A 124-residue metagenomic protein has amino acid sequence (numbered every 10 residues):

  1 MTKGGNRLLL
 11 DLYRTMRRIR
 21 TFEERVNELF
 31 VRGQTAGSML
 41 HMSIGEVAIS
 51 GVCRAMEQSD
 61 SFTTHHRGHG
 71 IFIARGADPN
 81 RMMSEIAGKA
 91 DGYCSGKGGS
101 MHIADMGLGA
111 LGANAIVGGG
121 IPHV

Functional and structural regions predicted by a protein language model:
M1-G37: Cofactor-/ligand-binding subdomain signature composed of acidic, glycine-rich, tryptophan-containing flexible loops
E24-V124: Cofactor-binding active-site loop characterized by glycine-rich and histidine/acidic residues
